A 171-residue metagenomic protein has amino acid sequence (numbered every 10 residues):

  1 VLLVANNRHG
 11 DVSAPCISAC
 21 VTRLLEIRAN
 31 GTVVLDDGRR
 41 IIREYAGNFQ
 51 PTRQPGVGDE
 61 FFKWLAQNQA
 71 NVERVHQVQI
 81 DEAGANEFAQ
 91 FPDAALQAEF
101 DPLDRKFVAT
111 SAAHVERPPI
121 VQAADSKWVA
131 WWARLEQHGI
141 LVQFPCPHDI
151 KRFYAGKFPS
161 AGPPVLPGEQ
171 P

Functional and structural regions predicted by a protein language model:
V1-D37: Short, well-structured N-terminal submotif of metal-dependent ribonuclease cores
L2-L3, R40-I42, S126-V129: Short, solvent-exposed loop/turn segments at secondary-structure junctions
A5-H9, E44-F49, A130-L135: A short acidic (Asp/Glu
N6-P15, F49-T52, D93-F100: Short, flexible/disordered intra-domain loops and linkers
V21-L25, F62, V108, A112: Short amphipathic alpha-helical segments and helix-helix/interface helices
R28-G31, R39-E87: PIN-domain endoribonuclease scaffold, especially VapC-family toxins
D37, E116-P171: Acidic, PIN/NYN-like endoribonuclease modules and their adjacent C-terminal/linker elements
E73-I120, W131-A133: Active-site neighborhoods of divalent-metal-dependent phosphate/nucleic-acid chemistry enzymes
